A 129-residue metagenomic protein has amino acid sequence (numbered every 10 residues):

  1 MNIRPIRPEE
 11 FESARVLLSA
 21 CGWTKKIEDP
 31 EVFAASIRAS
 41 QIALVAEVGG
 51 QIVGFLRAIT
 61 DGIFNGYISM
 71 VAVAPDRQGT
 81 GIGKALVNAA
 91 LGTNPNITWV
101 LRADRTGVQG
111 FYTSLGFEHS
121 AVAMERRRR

Functional and structural regions predicted by a protein language model:
M1-I27, A123: Short amphipathic alpha-helix that is part of the acyltransferase structural core
C21-V48: Active-site rim helix/loop that mediates acceptor-substrate recognition in acyltransferases
V45, Q51-T60, Y67-A72: Conserved beta-strand in the GNAT
V73, G79-G92: Conserved acetyl-CoA-binding loop-helix of GNAT-fold acetyltransferases
G92-R105: Conserved GNAT acetyl-CoA-binding A-motif
Y112: Conserved active-site tyrosine of GNAT-family acetyltransferases
L115-V122: Conserved acetyl-CoA-binding loop of GNAT-fold acetyltransferases
